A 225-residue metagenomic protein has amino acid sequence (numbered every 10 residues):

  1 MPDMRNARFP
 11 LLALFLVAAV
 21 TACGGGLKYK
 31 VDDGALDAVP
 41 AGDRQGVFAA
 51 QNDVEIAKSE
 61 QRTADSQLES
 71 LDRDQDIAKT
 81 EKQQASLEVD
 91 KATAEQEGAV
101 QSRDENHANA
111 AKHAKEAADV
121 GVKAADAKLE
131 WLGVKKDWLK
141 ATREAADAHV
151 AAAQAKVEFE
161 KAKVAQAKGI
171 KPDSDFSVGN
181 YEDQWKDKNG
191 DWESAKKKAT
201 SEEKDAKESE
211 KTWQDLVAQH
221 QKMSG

Functional and structural regions predicted by a protein language model:
P2-L12: Bacterial N-terminal signal peptides that target proteins for export
A19-A22: C-terminal motif of bacterial Sec signal peptides marking the signal peptidase cleavage site
G24-K28: Bacterial signal peptide processing site
D32-G225: Extended amphipathic alpha-helical heptad-repeat regions
